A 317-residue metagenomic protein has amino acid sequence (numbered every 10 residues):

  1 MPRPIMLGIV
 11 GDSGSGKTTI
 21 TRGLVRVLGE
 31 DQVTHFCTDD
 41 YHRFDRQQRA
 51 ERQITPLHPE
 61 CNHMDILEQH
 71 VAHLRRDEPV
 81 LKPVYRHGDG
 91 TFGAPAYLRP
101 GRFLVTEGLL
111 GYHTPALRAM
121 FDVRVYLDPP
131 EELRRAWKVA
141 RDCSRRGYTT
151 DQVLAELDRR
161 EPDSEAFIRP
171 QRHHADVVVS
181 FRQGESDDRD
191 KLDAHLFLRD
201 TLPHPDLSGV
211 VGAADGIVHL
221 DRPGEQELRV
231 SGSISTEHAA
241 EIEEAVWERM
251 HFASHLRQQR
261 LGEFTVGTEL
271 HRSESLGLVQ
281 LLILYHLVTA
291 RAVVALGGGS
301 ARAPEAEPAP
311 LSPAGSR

Functional and structural regions predicted by a protein language model:
M1-P4: Phosphate-binding P-loop
M6-G8: Short hydrophobic/aromatic beta-strand immediately N-terminal to the Walker A/P-loop
S13: The conserved Walker
K17: Conserved lysine of the Walker
I20, L24: Hydrophobic positions on the alpha1 helix immediately C-terminal to the Walker A/P-loop
D31-C37, R43-F92, F103: Conserved nucleotide-sensing/catalytic segment adjacent to the nucleotide-binding pocket in NTP-handling enzymes
P95-C143: ATP-dependent NMP and nucleoside kinases share a basic, alpha-helical "lid"
R141-R317: C-terminal accessory "lid"/substrate-recognition subdomains
